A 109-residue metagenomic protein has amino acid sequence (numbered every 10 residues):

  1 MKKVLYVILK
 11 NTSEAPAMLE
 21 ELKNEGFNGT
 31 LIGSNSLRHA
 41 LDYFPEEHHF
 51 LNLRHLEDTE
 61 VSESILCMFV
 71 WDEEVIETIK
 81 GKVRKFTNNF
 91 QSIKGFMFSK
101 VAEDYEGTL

Functional and structural regions predicted by a protein language model:
M1-L109: Positively charged, small/polar-rich N-terminal and surface patches that mediate targeting and assembly and bind
